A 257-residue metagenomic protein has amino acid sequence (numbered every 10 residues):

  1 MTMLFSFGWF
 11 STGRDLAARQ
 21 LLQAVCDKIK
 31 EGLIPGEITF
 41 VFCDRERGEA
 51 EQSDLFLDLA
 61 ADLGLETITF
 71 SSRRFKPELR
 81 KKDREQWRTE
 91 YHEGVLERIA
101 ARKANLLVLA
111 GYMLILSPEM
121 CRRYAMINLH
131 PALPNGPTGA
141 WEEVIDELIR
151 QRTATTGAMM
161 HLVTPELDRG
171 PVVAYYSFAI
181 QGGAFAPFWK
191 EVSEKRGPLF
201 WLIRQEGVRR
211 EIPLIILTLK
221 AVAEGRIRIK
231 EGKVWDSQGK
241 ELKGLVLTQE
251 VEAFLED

Functional and structural regions predicted by a protein language model:
M1-D257: One-carbon transfer enzymes
